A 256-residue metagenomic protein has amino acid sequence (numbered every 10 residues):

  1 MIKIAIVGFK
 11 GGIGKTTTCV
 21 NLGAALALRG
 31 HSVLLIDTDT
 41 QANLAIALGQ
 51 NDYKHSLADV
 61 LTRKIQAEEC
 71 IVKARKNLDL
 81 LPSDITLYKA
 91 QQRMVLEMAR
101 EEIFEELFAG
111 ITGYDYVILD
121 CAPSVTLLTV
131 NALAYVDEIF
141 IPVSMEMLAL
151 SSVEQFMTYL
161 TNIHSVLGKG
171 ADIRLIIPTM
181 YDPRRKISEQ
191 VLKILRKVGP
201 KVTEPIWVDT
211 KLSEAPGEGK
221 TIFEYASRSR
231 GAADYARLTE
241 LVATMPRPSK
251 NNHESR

Functional and structural regions predicted by a protein language model:
M1-R256: P-loop NTP-binding core
